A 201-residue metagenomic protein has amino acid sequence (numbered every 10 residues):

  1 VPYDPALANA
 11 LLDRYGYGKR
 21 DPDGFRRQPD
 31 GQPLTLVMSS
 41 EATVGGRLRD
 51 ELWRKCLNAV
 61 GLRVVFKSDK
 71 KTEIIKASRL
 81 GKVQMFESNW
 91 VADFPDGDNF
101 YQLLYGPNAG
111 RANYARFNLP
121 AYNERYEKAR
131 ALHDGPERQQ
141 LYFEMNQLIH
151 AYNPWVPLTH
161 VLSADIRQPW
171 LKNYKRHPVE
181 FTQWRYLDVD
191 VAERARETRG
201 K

Functional and structural regions predicted by a protein language model:
V1-N9, V44-K55, I74-K201: Detector for C-terminal structural segments
P2-V37: Immediate post-signal peptide segment of exported/extracytoplasmic ligand-binding proteins
R20-P22, S39-E41, K67-D69, S88 (+1 more regions): Conserved beta-strand termini and adjacent loop/short-helix elements that scaffold enzyme active sites in alpha/beta
R20-R26, V65-S68, E137, L141: Surface-exposed patches in mature extracellular/periplasmic domains of secreted proteins
P33-A42, V64-K67, Q84: Short, well-ordered beta-strand elements
L52-V64: Short alpha-helix C-terminal cap/hinge motif
F66-K76: Short helix-initiation/N-cap motifs at beta->coil->alpha
